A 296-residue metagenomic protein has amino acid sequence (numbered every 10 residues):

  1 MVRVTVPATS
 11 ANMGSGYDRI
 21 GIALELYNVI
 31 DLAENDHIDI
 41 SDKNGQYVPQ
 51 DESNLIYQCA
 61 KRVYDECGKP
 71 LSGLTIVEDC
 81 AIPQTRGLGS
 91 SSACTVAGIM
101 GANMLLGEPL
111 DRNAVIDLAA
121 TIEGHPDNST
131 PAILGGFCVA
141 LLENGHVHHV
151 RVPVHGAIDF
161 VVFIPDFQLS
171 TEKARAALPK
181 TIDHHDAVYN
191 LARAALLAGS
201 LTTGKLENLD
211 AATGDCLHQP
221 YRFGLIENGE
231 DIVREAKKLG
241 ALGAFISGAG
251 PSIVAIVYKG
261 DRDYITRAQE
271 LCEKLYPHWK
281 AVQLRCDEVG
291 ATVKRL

Functional and structural regions predicted by a protein language model:
M1-R86, M100, M104, E108-L110 (+2 more regions): ATP-binding N-lobe of GHMP and related small-molecule kinases
D18-G21, A120-T130, V147-P153, A198 (+1 more regions): A generic local secondary-structure boundary/capping motif
L26, D36, G136, I164-L169 (+4 more regions): Glycine-rich beta-alpha junction loops
L32-A33, A132, C138-E143, A255-Y258 (+1 more regions): Short beta-strand-to-turn element immediately C-terminal to the catalytic PLP-Schiff-base lysine in fold type I
P70-H148: Gly/Ser-rich oxyanion-binding loop with an adjacent helix/lid that shapes the negatively charged ligand pocket
I164-G224: Active-site rim beta-loop-alpha module in soluble metabolic enzymes
L201-L296: Glycine-rich, charge-dense phosphate/pyrophosphate-binding loop(s) and the adjacent flexible "lid"/catalytic subdomain
